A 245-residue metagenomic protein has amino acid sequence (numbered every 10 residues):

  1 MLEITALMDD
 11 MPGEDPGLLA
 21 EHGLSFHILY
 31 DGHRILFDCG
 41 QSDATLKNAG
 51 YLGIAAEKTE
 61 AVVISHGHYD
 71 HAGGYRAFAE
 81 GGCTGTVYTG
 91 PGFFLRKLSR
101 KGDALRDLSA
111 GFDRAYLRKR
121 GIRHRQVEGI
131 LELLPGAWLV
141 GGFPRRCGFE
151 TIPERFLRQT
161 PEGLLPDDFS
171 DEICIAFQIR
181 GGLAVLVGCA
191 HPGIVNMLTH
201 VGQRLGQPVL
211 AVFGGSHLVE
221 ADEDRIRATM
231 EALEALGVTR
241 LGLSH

Functional and structural regions predicted by a protein language model:
E3-L52, D168, E172-V187: Conserved beta-strand hairpin/beta-sheet module of binuclear metal-dependent hydrolase folds, prominently
D9-M11, C39-S42, G67, P91-F93 (+4 more regions): Active-site metal-binding loops of divalent metal-dependent hydrolases
G17-L18, H33-A61, T151, R155-R158 (+2 more regions): Pre-active-site segment of Zn-dependent metallo-hydrolases
I28, D38, A49, H66 (+4 more regions): Divalent metal-coordination and catalytic microenvironments
A44-F94, L205-A211, T239: Active-site metal-binding motif and surrounding structural segment of the metallo-beta-lactamase
H71, T86, L165-C174, Q178-H245: Cap/insert and terminal regions of metallo-dependent hydrolase folds
E80, T84-G129: Hydrophobic alpha-helical segments and helix pairs
D103-D107, G111, L117, G129-G181: Active-site-proximal loop/helix segment associated with metal-binding centers of metalloenzymes
